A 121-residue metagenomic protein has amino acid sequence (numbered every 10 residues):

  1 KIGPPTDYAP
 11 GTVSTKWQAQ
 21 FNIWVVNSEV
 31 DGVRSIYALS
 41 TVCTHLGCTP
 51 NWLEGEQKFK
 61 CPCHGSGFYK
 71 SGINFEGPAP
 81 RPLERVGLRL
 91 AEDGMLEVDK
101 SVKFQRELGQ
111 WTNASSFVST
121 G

Functional and structural regions predicted by a protein language model:
K1-L53, V86-G121: N-terminal pre-ligand scaffold of iron-sulfur
P5-A9, G67-I73: Short Pro/Gly-enriched beta-strand edge/turn motifs at strand-loop
S14, P50, F68, F75 (+1 more regions): Short, flexible micro-motifs
V42, T49-C63, G67-Y69: Membrane-embedded segments
Q57-G65, F75-E84: Short cysteine/histidine-rich metal-coordination sites, predominantly Zn2+-binding motifs
Y69-K70, G77, E84-R85, Q105-L108: A short local loop/turn or secondary-structure capping micro-motif enriched for an aromatic residue
